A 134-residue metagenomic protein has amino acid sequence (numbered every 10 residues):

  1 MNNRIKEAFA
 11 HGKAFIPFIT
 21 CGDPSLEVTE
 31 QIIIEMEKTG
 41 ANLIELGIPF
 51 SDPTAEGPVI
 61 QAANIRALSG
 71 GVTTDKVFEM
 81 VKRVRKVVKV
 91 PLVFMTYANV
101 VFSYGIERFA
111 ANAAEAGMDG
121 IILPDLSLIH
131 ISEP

Functional and structural regions predicted by a protein language model:
M1-I16: N-terminal amphipathic alpha-helix/helix-capping segment at the start of soluble metabolic enzymes
F15-V28, V93-G105: Active-site mouth loops of central-metabolism enzymes
P17, G47, A113: Conserved, mostly hydrophobic/aromatic
E27-E35, S103-N112: Short, acidic/polar
E45-V72: Glycine-rich, proline-tolerant flexible connector loops at the mouths of alpha/beta enzymes
G70-G71, M118-L128: Catalytic beta/alpha-barrel core
I129-P134: Residue-level detector of conserved catalytic or cofactor/ligand-binding positions in enzyme active sites
